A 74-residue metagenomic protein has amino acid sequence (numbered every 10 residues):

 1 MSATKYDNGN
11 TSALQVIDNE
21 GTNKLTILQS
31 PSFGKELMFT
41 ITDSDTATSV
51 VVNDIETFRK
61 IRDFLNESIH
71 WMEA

Functional and structural regions predicted by a protein language model:
M1-A74: Positively charged, low-complexity terminal tracts and the immediately adjacent first secondary-structure elements
